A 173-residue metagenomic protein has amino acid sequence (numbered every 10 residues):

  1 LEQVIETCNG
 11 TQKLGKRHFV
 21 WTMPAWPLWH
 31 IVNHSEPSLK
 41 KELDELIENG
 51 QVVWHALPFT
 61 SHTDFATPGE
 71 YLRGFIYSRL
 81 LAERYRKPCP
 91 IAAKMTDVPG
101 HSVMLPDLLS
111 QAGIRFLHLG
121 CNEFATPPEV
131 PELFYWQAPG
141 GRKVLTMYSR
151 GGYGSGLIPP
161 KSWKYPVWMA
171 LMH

Functional and structural regions predicted by a protein language model:
L1-H173: Catalytic-domain carbohydrate-binding cleft regions of carbohydrate-active enzymes
